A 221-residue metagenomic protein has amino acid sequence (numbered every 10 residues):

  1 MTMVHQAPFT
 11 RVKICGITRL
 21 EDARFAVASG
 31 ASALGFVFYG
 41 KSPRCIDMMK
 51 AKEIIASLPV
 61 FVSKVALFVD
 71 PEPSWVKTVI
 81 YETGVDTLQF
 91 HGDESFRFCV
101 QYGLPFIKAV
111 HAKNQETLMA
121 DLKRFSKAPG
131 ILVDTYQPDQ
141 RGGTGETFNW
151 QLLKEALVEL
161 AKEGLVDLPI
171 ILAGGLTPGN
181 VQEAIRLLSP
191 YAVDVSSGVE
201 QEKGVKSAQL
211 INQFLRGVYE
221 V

Functional and structural regions predicted by a protein language model:
M1-V221: Conserved N-terminal beta1-alpha1 strand-loop-helix module at the mouth
